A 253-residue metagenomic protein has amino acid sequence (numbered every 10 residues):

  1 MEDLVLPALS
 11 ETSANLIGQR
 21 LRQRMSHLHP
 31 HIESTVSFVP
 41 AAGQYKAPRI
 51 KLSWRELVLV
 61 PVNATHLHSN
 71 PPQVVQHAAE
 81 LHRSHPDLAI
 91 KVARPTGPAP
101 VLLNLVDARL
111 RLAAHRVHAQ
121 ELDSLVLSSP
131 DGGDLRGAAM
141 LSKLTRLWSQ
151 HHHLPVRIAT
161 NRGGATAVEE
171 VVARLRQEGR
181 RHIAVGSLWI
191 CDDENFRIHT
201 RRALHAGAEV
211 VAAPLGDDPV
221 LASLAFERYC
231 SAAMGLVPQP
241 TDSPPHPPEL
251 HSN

Functional and structural regions predicted by a protein language model:
M1-N253: Active-site-proximal alpha-helix that buttresses catalytic centers in soluble enzyme cores
